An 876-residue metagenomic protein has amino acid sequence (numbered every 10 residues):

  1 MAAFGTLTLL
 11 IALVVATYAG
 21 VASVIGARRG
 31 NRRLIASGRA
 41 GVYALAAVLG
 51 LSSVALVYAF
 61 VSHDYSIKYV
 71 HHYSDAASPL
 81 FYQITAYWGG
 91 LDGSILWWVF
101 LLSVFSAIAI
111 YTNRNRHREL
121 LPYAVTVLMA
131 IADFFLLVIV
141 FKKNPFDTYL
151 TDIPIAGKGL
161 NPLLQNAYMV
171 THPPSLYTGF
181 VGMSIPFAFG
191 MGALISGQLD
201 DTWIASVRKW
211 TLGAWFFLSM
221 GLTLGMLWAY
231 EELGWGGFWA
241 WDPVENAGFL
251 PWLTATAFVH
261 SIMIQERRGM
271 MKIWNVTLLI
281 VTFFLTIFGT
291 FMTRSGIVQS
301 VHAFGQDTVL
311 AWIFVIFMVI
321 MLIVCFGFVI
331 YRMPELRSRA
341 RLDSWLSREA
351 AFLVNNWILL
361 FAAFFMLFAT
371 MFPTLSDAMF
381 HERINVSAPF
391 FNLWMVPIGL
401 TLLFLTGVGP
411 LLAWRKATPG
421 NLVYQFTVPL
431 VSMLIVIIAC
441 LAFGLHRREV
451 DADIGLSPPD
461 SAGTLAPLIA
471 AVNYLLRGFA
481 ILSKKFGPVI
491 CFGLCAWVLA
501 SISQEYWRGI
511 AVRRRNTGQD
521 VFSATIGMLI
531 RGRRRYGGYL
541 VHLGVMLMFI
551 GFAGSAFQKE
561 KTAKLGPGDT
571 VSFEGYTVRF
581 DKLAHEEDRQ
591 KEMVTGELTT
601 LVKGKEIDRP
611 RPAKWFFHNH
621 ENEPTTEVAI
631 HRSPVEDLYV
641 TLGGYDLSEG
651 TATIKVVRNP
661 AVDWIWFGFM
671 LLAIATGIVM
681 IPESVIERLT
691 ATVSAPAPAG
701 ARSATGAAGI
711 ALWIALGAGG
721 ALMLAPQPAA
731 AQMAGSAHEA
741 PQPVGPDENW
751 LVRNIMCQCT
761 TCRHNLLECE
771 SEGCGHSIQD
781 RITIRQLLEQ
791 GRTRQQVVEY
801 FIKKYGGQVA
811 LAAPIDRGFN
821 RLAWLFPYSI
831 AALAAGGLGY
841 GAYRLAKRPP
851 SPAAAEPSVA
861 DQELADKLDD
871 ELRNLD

Functional and structural regions predicted by a protein language model:
M1-M733: Solvent-exposed, non-transmembrane regions of integral membrane proteins
V24, T570-V571, A695-P743, L822-D876: Secretory/periplasmic and organellar redox-cofactor proteins
P410, F426-T427, Y506-T525, N765-S771 (+4 more regions): Juxtamembrane regulatory segments of integral membrane proteins
G575, I654, C759, V797 (+1 more regions): Residue-level signature of catalytic and energy-coupling elements of molecular machines, predominantly ATP/GTP-dependent
K603-Y645, R753-K804: Extracytoplasmic/lumenal ectodomains and periplasmic regions of secretory and membrane proteins
A629-I630, N749-L751, H776-Q779, V798-Y805 (+5 more regions): Periplasmic c-type cytochrome electron-transfer domains
K655-G668, P814-I830: Juxtamembrane/start-of-transmembrane alpha-helix segments at the extracytoplasmic/lumenal side of membrane anchors
P741-W750, M756: Short, intrinsically disordered, charge-biased short linear motifs at domain edges
